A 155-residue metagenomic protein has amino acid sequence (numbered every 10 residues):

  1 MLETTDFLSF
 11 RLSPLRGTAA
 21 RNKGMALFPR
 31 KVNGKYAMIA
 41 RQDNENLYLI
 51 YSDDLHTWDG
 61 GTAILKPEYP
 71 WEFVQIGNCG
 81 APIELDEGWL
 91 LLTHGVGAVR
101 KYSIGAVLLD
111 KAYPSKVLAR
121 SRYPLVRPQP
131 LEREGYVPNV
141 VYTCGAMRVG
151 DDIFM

Functional and structural regions predicted by a protein language model:
M1-V74, I83-N139, V149-F154: Beta-rich carbohydrate-recognition and catalytic domains
